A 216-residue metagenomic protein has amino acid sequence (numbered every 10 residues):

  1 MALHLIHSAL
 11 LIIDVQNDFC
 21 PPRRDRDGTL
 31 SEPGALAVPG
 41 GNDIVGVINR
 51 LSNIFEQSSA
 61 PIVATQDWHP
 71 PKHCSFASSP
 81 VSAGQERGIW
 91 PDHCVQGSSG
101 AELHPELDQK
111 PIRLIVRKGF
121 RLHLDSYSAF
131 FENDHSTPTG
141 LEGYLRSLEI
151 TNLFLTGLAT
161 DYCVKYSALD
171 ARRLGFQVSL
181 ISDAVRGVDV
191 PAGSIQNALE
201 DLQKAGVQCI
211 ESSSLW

Functional and structural regions predicted by a protein language model:
M1-F120, S147, T151, F176-S179 (+1 more regions): Active-site acidic carboxylates
I44, I48, P138, V164: Aromatic/hydrophobic pocket-lining residues that form the small-molecule binding cavity in soluble enzyme cores
L51, V164-G175: Histidine-anchored nucleotide/phosphate-binding helix
S75-F76, S126-A129, Y166, P191: Short, well-ordered secondary-structure micro-motifs
D92-G97, F130-D134, G157: Short, surface-exposed loop/turn motifs that are enriched in glycine and acidic residues and include a nearby proline
R121-L122, A159-D161, V185-R186: Short acidic/polar capping segments at secondary-structure boundaries
H123-L148, N152: Alpha-helical scaffold elements lining the catalytic groove of polysaccharide deacetylases
I150-Y166, L180-S182: Glycine-rich anion-binding loop/nest that anchors nucleotide
